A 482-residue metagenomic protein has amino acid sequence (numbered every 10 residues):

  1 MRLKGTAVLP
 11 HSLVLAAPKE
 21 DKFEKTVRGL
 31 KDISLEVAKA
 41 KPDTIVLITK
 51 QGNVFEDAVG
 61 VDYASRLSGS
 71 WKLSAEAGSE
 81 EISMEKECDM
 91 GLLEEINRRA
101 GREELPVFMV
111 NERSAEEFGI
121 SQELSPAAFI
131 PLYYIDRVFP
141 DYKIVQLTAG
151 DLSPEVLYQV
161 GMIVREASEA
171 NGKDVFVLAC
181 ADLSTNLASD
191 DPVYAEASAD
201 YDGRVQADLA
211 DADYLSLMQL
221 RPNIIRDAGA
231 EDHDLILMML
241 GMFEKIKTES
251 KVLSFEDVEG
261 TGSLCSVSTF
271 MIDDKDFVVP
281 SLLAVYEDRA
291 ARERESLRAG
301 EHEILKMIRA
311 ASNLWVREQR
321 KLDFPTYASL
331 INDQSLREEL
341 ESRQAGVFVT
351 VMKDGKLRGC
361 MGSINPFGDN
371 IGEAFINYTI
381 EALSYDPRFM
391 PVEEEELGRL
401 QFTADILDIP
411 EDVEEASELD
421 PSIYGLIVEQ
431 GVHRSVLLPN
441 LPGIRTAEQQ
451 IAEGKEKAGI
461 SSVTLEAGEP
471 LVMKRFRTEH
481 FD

Functional and structural regions predicted by a protein language model:
M1-D43, V54-M162, A170, S189-H302 (+5 more regions): Flexible, D/E/H-enriched segments
T44-V46, F176: Structural motif
Q51-N53, L183-S184: Catalytic metal-binding/acid-base residues of hydrolase active sites
F139-Y142, A170-D174, C180-A181, Q344 (+1 more regions): Short gly/pro-enriched beta-turn/loop segments at secondary-structure junctions
T148-Y201, V351-I371: Active-site beta-strand/loop microenvironment that shapes enzyme catalytic pockets
C180, A210-Y214, S281, G346-L357: A glycine-rich, aromatic-flanked flexible loop/lid motif
E287-D482: Basic nucleic-acid-binding interfaces
